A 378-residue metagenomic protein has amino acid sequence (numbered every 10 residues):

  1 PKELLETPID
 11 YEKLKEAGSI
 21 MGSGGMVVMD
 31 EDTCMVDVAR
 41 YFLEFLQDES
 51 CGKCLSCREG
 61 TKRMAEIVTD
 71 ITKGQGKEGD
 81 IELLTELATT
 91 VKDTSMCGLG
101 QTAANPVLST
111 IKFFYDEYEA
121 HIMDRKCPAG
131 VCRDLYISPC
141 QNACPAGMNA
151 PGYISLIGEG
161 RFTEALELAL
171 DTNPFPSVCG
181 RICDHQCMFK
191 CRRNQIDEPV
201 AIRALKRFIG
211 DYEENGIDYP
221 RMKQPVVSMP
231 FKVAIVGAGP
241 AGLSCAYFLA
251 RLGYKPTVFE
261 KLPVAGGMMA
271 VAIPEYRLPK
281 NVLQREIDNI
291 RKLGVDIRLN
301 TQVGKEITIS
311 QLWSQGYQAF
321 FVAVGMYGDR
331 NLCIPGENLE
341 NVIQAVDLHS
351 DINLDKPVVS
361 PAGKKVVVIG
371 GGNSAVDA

Functional and structural regions predicted by a protein language model:
P1-C132: Redox cofactor-anchoring modules in respiratory/redox and cofactor-processing assemblies
L55-K62, Q101-T102, D134, S138-E159 (+4 more regions): Iron-sulfur cluster-binding cysteine motifs and their immediate structural context in ferredoxin-like electron-transfer
D93-E119, H185-L205, K232-L249: Short flanking/linker segments adjacent to small metal-binding domains or redox-active Cys/His motifs
P128-C132, E213-V233, L348-K364: A short, basic/flexible loop-to-alpha-helix module at the beginning of a structural domain
V227-V236, Q284-I334: Feature captures the FAD/FMN-dependent oxidoreductase FAD-binding
I235-F259, L299-I309, G328-R330, L348-A378: Rossmann-like dinucleotide/flavin-binding elements
Y254-A270: Glycine-rich FAD pyrophosphate-binding loop
V324-D351: Glycine-rich beta-alpha-beta "Rossmann" dinucleotide-binding loop(s) and their flanking helix/strand
